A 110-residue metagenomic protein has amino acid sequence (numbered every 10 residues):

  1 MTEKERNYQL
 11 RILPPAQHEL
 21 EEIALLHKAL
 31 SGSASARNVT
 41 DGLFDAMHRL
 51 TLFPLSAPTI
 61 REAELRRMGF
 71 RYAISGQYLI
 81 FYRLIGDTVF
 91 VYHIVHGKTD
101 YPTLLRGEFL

Functional and structural regions predicted by a protein language model:
M1-G42: Arg/Lys-rich, positively charged N-terminal/basic patches that mediate binding to nucleic acids
A24, F44-T51: Structural signal for well-ordered, non-membrane alpha-helices
L30-S33, L50, K98: Residues at alpha-helix boundaries and the short loops/turns that link adjacent helices
A36, P58-E62, T103: Short, hydrophobic secondary-structure boundary micro-motifs
L52-D87: Basic/aromatic recognition patch in beta-strand/loop cores that engages polyanionic ligands
S75-L79, R83-L110: Enriched for short, Lys/Arg-rich terminal
